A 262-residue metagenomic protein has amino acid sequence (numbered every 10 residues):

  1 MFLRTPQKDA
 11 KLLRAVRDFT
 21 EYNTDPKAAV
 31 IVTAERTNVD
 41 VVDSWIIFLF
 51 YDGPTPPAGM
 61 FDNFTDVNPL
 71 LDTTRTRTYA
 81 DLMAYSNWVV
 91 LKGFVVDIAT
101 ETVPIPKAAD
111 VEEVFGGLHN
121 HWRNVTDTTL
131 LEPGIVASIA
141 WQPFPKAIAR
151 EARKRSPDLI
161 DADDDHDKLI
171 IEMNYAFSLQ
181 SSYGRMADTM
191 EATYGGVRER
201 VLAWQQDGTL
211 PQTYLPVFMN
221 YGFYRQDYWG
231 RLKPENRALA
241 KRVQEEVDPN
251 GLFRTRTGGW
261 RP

Functional and structural regions predicted by a protein language model:
M1-P262: Soluble FAD-dependent oxygen oxidases
